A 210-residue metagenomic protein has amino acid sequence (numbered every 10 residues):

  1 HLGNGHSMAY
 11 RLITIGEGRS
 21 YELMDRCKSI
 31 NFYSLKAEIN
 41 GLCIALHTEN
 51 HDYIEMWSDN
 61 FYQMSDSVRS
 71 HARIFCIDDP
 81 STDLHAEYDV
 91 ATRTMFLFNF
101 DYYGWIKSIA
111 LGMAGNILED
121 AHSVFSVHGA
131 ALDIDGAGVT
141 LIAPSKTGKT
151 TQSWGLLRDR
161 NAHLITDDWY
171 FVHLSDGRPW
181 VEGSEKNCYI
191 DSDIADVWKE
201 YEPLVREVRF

Functional and structural regions predicted by a protein language model:
H1-S145, D159-R160, F171-F210: A noncatalytic interaction/capping subdomain that flanks phosphate/NTP-handling catalytic cores
G148-K149: Conserved glycine(s) of the Walker
Q152-S153: Post-Walker A alpha-helix
L156: Aromatic pocket-lining residues of Rossmann-like dinucleotide-binding sites
